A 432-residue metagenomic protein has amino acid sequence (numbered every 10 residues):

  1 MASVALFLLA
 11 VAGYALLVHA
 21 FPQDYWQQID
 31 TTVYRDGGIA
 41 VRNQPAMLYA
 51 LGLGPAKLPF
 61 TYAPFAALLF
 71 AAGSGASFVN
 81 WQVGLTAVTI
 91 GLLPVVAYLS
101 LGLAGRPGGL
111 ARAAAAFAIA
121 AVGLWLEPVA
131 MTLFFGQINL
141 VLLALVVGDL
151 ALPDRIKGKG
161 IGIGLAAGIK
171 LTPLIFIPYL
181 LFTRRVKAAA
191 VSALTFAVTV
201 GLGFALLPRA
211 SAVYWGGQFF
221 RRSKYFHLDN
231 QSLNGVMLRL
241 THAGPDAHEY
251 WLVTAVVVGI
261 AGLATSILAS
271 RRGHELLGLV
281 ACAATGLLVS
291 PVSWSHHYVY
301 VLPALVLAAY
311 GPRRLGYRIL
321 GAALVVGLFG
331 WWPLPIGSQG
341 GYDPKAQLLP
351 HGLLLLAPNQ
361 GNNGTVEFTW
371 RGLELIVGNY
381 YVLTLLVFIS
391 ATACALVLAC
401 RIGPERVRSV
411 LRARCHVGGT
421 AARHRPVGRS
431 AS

Functional and structural regions predicted by a protein language model:
M1-K159, T183-Y298, K345-V382, A399-G419 (+1 more regions): Primarily membrane-embedded glycan-assembly and transfer machineries that use lipid-linked glycans
A67, G91, L124, I169 (+3 more regions): Hydrophobic alpha-helical transmembrane segments of integral membrane proteins, especially lipid-exposed positions
I163-L180, V289-Y300: Transmembrane helices and adjacent periplasmic/lumenal helix-loop junctions of polyprenol-phosphate-dependent
S295-Y310, Y381-L385: Hydrophobic/aromatic-rich transmembrane helices and adjacent perimembrane loops
Y310-G311, Y317, I389-S390: Structured C-terminal helix/loop/strand segments within mature extracytoplasmic catalytic/sensor domains
R314-W332, C415, V427: Signature aromatic-anchored transmembrane alpha helix within multi-pass, membrane-resident enzymes that catalyze glycan
V325-K345: Transmembrane alpha-helical segments
Y380-A395: A generic transmembrane alpha-helix motif of multi-pass inner-membrane proteins
